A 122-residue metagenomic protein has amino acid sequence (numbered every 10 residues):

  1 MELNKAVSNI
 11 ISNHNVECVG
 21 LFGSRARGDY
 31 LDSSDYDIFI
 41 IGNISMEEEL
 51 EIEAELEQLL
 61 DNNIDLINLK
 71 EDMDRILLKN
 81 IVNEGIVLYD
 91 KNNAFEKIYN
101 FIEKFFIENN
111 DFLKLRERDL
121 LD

Functional and structural regions predicted by a protein language model:
M1-C18, R27-G28, I44-D122: Catalytic core of pol beta-like nucleotidyltransferases
L31-S34: Short glycine/proline-enriched turns and hinge-like loops at secondary-structure junctions
Y36-I38, L66: Generic detector of well-ordered alpha-helical packing
F39-N43: Short hydrophobic/aromatic beta-strand micro-patches that form the beta-sheet surface supporting nucleotide- or nucleic
